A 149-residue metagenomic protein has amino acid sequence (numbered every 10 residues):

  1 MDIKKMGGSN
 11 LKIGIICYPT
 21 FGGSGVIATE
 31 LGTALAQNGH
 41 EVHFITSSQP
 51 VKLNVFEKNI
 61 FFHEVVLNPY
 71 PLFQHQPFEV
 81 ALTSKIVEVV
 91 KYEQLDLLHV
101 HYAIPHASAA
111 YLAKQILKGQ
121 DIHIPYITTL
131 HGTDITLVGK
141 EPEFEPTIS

Functional and structural regions predicted by a protein language model:
D2-N10: Short, Lys/Arg-enriched N-terminal segments with co-localized hydrophobic residues within the first ~10-30 amino acids
G8, G14-F21, T33-F78: N-terminal strand-loop element at the rim of the active site of nucleotide-sugar-dependent glycosyltransferases
G23-L31, E143, T147: Conserved alpha-helical elements of sugar-nucleotide-dependent glycosyltransferases
L35, G39, A113-K118: Active-site catalytic pocket residues across diverse enzymes, especially alpha/beta-hydrolases
P71-L97, A107-S108, L112, P146: An amphipathic, basic-hydrophobic alpha-helix
L97-I104, L130: Histidine-centered catalytic micro-motifs
L117-I127, T133-S149: Nucleotide-sugar donor phosphate/pyrophosphate-binding loop at the beta->alpha transition of glycosyltransferases
